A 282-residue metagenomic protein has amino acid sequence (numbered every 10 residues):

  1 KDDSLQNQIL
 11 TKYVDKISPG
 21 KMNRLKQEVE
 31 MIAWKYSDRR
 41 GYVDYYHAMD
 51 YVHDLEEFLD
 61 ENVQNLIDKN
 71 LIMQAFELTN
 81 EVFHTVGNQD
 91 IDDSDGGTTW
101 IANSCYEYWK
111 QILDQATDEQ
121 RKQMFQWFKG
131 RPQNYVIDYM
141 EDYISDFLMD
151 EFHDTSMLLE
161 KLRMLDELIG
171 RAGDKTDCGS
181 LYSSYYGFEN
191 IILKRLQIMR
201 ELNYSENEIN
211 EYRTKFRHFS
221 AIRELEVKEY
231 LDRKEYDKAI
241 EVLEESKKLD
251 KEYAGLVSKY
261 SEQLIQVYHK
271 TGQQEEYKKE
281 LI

Functional and structural regions predicted by a protein language model:
D2-I282: Eukaryote-biased, non-catalytic alpha-solenoid scaffold regions
